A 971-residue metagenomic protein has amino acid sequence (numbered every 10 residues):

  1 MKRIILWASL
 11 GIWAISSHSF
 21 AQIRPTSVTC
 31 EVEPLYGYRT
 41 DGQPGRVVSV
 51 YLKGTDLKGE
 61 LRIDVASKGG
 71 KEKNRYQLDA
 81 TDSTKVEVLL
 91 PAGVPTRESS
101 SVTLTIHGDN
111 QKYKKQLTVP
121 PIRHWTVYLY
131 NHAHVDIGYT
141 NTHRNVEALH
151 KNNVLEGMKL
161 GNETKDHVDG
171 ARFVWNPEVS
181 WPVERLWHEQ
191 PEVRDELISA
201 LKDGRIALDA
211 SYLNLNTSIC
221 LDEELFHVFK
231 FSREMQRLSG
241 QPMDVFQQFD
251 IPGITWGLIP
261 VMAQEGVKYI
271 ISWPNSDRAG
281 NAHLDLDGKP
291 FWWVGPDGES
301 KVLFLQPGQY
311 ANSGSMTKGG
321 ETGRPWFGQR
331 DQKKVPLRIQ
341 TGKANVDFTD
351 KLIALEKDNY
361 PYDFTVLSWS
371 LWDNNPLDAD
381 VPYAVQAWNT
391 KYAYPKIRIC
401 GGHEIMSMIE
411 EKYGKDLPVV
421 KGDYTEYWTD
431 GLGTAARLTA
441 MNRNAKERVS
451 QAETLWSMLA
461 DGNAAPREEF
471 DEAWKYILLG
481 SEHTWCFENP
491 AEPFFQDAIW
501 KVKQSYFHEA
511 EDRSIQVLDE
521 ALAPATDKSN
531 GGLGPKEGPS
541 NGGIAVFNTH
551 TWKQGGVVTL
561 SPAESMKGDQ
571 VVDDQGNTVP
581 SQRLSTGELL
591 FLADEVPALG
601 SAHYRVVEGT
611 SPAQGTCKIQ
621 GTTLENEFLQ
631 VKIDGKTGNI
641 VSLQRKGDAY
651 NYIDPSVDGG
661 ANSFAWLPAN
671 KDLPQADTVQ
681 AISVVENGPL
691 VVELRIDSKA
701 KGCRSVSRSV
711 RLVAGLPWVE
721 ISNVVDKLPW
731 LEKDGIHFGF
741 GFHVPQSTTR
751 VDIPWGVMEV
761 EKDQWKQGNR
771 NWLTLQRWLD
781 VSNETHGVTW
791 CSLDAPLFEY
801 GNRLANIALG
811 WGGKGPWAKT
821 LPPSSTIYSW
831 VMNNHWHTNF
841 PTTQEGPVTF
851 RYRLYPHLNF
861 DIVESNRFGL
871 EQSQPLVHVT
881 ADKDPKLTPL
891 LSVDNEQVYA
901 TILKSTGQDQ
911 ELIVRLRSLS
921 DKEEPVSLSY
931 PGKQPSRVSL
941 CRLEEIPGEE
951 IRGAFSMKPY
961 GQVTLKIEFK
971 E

Functional and structural regions predicted by a protein language model:
M1-Q22: Bacterial Sec-dependent N-terminal signal peptides
S19-I137, R144, E971: Mature N-terminal, pre-catalytic/accessory segment of carbohydrate-active enzymes
R39-D41, L258-A263, D277, D287-K289 (+5 more regions): C-terminal (or distal) subdomains of carbohydrate-active enzymes
K112-N152, E156, L160, R172-F173 (+2 more regions): An acidic-aromatic substrate-binding cleft motif
I137, A171-F249, E299-G308: Metal-dependent polysaccharide deacetylase catalytic core of the NodB/CE4 family, i.e., the active-site-bearing domain
D195-L208, T255-G328: Surface-exposed loop and adjacent secondary-structure segments within mature catalytic domains
F226-Q264, D350-S368, G953: CE4/NodB-like, metal-dependent polysaccharide N-deacetylase domain that modifies extracellular/periplasmic N-acetylated
L238, G298-G531, T549, I721 (+2 more regions): Catalytic grooves of carbohydrate-active enzymes
